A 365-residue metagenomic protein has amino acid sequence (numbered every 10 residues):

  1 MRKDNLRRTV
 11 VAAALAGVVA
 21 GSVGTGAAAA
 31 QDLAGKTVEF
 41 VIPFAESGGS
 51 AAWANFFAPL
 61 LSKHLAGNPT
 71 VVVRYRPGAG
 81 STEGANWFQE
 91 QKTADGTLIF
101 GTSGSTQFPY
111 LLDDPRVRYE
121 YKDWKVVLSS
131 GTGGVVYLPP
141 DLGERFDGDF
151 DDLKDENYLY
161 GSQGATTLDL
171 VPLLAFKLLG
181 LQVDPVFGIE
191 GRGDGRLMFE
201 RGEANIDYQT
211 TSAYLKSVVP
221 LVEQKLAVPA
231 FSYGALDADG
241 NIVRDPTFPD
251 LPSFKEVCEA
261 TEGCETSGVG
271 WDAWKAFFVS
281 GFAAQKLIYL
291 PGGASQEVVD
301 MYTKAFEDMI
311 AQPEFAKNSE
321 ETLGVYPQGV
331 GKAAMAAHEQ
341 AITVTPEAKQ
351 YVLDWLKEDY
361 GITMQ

Functional and structural regions predicted by a protein language model:
R2-A14, V23: Bacterial N-terminal signal peptides that target proteins for export
G17-A28: C-terminal segment of classical bacterial N-terminal signal peptides
Q31-V38, K63-N68, W87-L98, Y110-E203 (+3 more regions): Hinge/capping helix and adjacent helix->loop/strand transition within the periplasmic-binding protein
F40-F57, G78-G80, G161-T167: Extracytoplasmic "Venus flytrap"
P77, G161-A260: Ligand-binding pocket segment of bilobal, Venus flytrap-like solute-binding proteins
V218-I310, E347, W355-Q365: C-terminal lobe and pocket-closing loops of periplasmic/extracytoplasmic Venus-flytrap solute-binding proteins
G234-N241, F254, A311, F315-Q340: Mature extracytoplasmic/periplasmic domains
P313, G329-Q365: Extracellular/periplasmic bilobal clamshell ligand-binding domains
